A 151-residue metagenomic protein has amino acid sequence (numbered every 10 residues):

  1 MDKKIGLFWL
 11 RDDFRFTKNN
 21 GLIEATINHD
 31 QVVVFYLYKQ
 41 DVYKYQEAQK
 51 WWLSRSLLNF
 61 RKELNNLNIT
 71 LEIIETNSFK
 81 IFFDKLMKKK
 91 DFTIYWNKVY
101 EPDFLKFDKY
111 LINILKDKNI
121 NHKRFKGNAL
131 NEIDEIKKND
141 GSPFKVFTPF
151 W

Functional and structural regions predicted by a protein language model:
M1-W151: Trp/Phe/Arg-rich N-terminal binding region typifying the photolyase-homology
